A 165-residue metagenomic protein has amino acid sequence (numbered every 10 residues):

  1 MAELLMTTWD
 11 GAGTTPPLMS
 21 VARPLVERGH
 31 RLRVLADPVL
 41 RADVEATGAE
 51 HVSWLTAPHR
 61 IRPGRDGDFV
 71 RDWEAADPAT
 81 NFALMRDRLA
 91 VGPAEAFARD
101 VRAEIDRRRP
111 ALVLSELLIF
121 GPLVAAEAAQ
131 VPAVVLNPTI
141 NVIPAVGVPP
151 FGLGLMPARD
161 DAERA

Functional and structural regions predicted by a protein language model:
M1-T56: N-terminal subdomain of nucleotide-sugar transferases
T8-W9, V26-R28, D87-L89, R108-P110: Short, contiguous strand/loop micro-motifs
D10-G11, D77, A158-D161: Intrinsic-disorder/low-complexity, polar/charged segments
D10-G11, L55-R60, N137-V142: Short, acidic/turn-prone active-site loops that include or flank metal/cofactor- and phosphate-binding residues
R41-D43, H59-G64, N141-G147: A short beta-to-alpha transition loop/helix N-cap that caps and shapes the active-site region
E45, A49-S53, D68-D72, V131-A133 (+1 more regions): Short, hinge-like loop/turn segments at secondary-structure boundaries
E50, W54-R108: Phosphate/nucleotide-donor binding subsite
A90-R164: Conserved nucleotide-sugar donor-interacting segment of glycosyltransferase catalytic cores, predominantly GT-B
